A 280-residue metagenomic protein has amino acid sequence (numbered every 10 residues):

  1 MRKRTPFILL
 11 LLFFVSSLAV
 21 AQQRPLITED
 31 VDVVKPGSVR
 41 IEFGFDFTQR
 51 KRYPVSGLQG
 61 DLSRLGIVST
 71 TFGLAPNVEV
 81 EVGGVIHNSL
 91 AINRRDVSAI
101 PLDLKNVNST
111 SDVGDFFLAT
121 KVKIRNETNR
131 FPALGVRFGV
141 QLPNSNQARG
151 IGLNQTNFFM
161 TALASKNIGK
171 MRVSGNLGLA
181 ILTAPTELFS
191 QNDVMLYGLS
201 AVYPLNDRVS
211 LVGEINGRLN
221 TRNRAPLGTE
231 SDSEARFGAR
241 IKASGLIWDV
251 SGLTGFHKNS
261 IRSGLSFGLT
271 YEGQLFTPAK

Functional and structural regions predicted by a protein language model:
M1-F7: Bacterial N-terminal signal peptides that target proteins for export
I8-L9, A19: Cleavable N-terminal signal peptides
L12-F13: Compositionally biased, low-complexity segments
A21-G268, Q274-K280: Transmembrane beta-barrel domains of Gram-negative outer membranes and organellar outer membranes
